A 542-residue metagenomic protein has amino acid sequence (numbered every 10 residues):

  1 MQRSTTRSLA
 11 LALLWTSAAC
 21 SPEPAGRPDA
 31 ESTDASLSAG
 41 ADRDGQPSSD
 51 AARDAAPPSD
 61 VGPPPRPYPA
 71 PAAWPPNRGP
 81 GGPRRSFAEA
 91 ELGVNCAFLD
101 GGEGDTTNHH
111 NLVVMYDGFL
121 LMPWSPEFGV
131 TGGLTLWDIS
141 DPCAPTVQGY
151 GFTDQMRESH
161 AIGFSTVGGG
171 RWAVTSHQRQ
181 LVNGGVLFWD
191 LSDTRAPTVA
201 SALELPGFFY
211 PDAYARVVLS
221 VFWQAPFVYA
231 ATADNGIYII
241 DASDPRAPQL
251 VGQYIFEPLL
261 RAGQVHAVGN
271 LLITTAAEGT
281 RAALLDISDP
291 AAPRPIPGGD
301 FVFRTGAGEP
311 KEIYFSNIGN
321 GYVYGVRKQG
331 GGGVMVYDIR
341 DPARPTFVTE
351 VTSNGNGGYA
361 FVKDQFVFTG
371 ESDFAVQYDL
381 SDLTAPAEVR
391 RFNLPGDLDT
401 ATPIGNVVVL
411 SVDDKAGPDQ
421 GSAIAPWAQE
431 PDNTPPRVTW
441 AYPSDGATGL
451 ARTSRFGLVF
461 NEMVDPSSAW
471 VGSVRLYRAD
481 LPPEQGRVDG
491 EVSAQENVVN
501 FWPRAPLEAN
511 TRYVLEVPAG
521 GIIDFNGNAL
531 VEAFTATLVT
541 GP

Functional and structural regions predicted by a protein language model:
M1-A10: Bacterial N-terminal signal peptides that target proteins for export
R7-S8, A18, A35, W137 (+1 more regions): Serine/threonine-rich, low-complexity intrinsically disordered segments
A12, E23-A25, D100, V147 (+2 more regions): Extracellular/secretory pathway and lumenal proteins
L13-A19: Hydrophobic h-region of N-terminal signal peptides that target proteins for export in Gram-negative bacteria
A19-A72: Ser/Thr-rich, Pro/Gly/Ala-heavy low-complexity intrinsically disordered linkers and tails of secreted extracellular
D54, D60, S422-A425, V474 (+1 more regions): Generic detector of short, aliphatic-rich beta-strand segments that form the cores of beta-sheets in diverse domain
G62-T434: Feature marking well-ordered beta-strand scaffolds used for ligand recognition
W427-P542: Acidic, low-complexity Ser/Thr/Gly/Pro-rich repeat segments typical of extracellular/periplasmic and surface-exposed
